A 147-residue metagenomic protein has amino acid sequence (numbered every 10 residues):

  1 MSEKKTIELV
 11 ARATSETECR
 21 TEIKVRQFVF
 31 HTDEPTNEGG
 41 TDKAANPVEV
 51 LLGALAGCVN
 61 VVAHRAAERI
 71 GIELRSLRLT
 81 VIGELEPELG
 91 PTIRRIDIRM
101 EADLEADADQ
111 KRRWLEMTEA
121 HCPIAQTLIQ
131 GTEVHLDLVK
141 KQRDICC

Functional and structural regions predicted by a protein language model:
M1-G53, A63-C147: Extended beta-strand/beta-hairpin segments
L55-C58: Alpha-helical metal-binding/catalytic segments enriched in His/Glu/Asp
